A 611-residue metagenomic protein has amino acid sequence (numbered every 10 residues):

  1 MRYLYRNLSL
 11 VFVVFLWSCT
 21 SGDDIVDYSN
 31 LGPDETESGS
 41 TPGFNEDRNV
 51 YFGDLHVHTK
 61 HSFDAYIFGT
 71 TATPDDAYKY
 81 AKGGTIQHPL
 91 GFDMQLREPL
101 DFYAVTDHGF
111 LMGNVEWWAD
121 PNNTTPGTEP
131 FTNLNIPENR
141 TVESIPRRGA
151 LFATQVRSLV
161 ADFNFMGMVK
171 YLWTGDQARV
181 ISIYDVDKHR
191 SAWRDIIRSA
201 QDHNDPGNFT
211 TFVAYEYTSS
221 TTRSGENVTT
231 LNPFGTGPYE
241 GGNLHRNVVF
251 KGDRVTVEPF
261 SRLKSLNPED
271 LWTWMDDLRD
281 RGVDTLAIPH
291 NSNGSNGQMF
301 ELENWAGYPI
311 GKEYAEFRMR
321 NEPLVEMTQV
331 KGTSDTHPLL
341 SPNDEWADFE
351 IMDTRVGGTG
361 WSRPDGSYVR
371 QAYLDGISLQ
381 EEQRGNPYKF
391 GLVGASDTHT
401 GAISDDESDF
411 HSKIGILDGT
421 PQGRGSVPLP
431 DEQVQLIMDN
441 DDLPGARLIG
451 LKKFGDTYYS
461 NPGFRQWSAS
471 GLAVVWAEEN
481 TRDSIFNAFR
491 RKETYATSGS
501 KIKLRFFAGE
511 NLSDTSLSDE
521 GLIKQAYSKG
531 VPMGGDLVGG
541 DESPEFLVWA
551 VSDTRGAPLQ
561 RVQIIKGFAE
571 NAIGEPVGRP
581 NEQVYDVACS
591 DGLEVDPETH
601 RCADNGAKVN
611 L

Functional and structural regions predicted by a protein language model:
M1-S9: Bacterial N-terminal signal peptides that target proteins for export
L16-S18: C-terminal motif of bacterial Sec signal peptides marking the signal peptidase cleavage site
T20-P74, Y78-A81, T85-L134, S182-D185 (+6 more regions): C-terminal functional module detector
P130-T174, D586-L611: Low-complexity, serine/threonine/proline-enriched polar segments
F165, V169, D176-I181, V255-T256 (+2 more regions): Flexible glycine/proline-enriched surface loops and loop-helix/loop-strand junctions
N227-P233: Intrinsically disordered, low-complexity acidic/Ser/Pro-rich regulatory regions in eukaryotic proteins
V249-F250: Long, charge-dense tracts
R254, K264-E269: Conserved, charged catalytic cores of large soluble enzymes
